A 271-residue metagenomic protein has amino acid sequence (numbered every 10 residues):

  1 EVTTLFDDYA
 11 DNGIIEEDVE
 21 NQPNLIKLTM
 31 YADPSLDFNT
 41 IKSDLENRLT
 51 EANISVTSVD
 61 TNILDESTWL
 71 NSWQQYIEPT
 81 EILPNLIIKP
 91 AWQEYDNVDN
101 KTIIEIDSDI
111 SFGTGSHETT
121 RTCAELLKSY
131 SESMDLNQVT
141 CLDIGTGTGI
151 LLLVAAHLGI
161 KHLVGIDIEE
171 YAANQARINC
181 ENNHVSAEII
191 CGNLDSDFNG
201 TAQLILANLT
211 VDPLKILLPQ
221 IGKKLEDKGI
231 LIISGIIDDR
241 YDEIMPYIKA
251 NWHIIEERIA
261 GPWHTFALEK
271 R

Functional and structural regions predicted by a protein language model:
E1-V98: N-terminal auxiliary segments of SAM/dcSAM-dependent transferases
D7, A124, L153-A156, L218 (+1 more regions): A structural alpha-helix within SAM-dependent methyltransferase catalytic domains
I26, Q138-V139, G229: Nucleotide donor/acceptor-binding cores
I54-S58, P84, K161, H184-A187 (+1 more regions): A short helix-to-beta-strand connector/capping loop
S67-D135: SAM-dependent Rossmann-like transferase core, predominantly class I methyltransferases with a strong bias toward
I110, T114-F198: Conserved SAM/SAH cofactor-binding pocket of Class I
E125, S129, I168-R271: S-adenosylmethionine
